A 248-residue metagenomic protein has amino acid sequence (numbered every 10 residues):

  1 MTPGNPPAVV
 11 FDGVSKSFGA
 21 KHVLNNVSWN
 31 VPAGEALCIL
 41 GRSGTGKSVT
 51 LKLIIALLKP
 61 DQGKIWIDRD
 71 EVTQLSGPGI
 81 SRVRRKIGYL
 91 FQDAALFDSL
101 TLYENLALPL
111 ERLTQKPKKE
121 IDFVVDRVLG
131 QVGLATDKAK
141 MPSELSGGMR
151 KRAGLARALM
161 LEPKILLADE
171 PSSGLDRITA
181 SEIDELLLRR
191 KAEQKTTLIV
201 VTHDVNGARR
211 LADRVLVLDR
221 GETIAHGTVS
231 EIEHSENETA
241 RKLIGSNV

Functional and structural regions predicted by a protein language model:
I55: Helix-to-loop junction immediately C-terminal to a conserved catalytic motif
E71, K118-T136: Conserved ABC ATPase "signature" region
M141-L145, M149: Conserved ABC ATPase signature
M160-K164: A short, proline-enriched helix->beta-strand linker immediately N-terminal to the Walker B motif in ABC-type P-loop
L166-D169: Catalytic Walker B motif of ABC-type/P-loop ATPase nucleotide-binding domains
R177-T179: Helix N-cap at the start of a conserved alpha-helix in ABC-type nucleotide-binding domains
